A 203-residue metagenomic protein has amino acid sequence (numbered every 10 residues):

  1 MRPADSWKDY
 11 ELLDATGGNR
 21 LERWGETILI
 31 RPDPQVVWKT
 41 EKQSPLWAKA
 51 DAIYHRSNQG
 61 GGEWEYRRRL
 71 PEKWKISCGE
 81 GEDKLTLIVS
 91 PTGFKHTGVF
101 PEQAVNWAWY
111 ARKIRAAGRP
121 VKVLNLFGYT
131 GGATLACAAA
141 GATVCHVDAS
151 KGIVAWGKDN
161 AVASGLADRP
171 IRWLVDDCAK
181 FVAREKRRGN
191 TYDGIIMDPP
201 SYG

Functional and structural regions predicted by a protein language model:
K8-E22, L29-P101, A108: Non-catalytic substrate-recognition/targeting regions of SAM-dependent transferases
E26, V121, D193: Conserved acidic residues
P101-R119: Conserved alpha-helix/loop element of class I SAM-dependent methyltransferases that forms part of the SAM/SAH-binding
G118-Y129: Conserved class I S-adenosyl-L-methionine
T130-V144: Conserved SAM-binding loop of SAM-dependent methyltransferases across substrates and taxa, primarily the Class I
V147: The conserved SAM/SAH-binding core of class I Rossmann-like methyltransferase domains, concentrating on the hydrophobic
S150-I196: S-adenosyl-L-methionine
P199-P200: Switch II (G3) loop of P-loop NTPases
